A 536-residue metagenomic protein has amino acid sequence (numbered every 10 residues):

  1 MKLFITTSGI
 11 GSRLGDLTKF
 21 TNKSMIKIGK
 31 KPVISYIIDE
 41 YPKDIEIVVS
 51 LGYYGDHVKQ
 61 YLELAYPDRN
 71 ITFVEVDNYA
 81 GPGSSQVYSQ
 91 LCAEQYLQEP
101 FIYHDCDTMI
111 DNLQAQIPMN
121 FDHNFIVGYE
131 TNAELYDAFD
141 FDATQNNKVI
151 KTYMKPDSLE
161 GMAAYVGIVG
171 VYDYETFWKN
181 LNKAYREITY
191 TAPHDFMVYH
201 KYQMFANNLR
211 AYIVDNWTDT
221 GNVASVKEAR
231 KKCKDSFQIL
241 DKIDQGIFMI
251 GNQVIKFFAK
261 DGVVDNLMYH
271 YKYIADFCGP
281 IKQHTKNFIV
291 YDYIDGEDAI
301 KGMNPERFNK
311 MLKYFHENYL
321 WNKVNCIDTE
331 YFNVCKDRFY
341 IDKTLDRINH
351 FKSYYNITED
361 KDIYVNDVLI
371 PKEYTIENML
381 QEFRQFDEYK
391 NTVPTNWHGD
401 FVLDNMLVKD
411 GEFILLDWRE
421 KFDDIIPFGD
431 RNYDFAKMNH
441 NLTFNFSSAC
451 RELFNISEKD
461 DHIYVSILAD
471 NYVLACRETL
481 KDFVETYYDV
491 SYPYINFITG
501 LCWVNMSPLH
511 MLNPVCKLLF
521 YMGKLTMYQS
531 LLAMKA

Functional and structural regions predicted by a protein language model:
M1-K19: N-terminal nucleotide-binding beta1-loop-alpha1 segment
L3, M162-D244, M249: Conserved alpha/beta core of the MobA/IspD/sugar-nucleotide pyrophosphorylase nucleotidyltransferase superfamily
E63-L64, D68-F139: Conserved beta-loop-beta/alpha segment of the NTase-like Rossmann-fold superfamily that binds/positions NTPs
I110-I188: Conserved core of the sugar-phosphate nucleotidyltransferase
G161, K409-V465: Active-site Asp-x-Gly
N222, K310-M311, L345-E359, A436-K437 (+1 more regions): Helix-rich C-terminal or lid/interface subdomains of diverse kinases
L240-M268, D292-Y293, A299-M303: ATP-binding glycine-rich loop module of kinase domains
Y273-F277, A299-V368, K372-K390, P394-T395 (+2 more regions): Conserved kinase catalytic-core helix
